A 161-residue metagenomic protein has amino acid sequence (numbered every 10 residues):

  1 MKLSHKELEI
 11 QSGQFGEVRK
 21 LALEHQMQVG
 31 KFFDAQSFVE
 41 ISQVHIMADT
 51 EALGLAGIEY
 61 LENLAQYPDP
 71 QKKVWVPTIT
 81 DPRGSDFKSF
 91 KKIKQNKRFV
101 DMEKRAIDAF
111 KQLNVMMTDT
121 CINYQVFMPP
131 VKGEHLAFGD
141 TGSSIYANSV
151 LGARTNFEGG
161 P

Functional and structural regions predicted by a protein language model:
M1-P70: N-terminal basic/disordered segments at the start of proteins
L53-E62, I93-R105: Glycine-rich anion/phosphate-binding loops
Q71-K73, K132-G133: A general structural motif
V74-T78, V115-C121, G159: General beta-strand structural signal in soluble alpha/beta enzymes
P77-F87: Extended, highly charged
D86-F90, F127-L136: Short acidic, glycine/serine/threonine-rich loops at helix termini
F110: Glycine-rich, flexible loop motifs
M116, P130-G160: Mobile "lid/hinge" segments at catalytic clefts and subdomain interfaces of large enzymes
